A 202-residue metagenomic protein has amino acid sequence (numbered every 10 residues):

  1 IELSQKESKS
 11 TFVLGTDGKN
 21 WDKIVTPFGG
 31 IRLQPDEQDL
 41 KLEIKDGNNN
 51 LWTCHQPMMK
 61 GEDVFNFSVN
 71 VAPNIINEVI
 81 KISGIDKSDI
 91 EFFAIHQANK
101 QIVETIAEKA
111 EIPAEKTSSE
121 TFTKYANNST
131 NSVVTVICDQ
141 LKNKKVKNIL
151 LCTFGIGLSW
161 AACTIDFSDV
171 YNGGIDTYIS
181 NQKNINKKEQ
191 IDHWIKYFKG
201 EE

Functional and structural regions predicted by a protein language model:
I1-N66, N70, N74, D166-E202: Condensing-enzyme catalytic core mediating Claisen C-C bond formation in acyl metabolism
V64, V79-S83: Short helix-to-loop capping/linker segments positioned immediately adjacent to catalytic or ligand/cofactor-binding
V69-I80, E91-E202: Claisen-condensing/thiolase-fold acyl-transfer catalytic domains that form or cleave C-C bonds in fatty acid
G84-D89: Short, surface-exposed connector motifs at secondary-structure boundaries
